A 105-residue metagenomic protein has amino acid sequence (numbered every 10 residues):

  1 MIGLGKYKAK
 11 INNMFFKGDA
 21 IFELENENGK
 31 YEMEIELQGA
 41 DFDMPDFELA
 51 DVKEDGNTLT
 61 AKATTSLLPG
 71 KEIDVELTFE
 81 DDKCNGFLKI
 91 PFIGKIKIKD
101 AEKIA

Functional and structural regions predicted by a protein language model:
M1-E76, F87-A105: Central antiparallel beta-sheet cores of small beta-barrel/beta-sandwich binding domains
